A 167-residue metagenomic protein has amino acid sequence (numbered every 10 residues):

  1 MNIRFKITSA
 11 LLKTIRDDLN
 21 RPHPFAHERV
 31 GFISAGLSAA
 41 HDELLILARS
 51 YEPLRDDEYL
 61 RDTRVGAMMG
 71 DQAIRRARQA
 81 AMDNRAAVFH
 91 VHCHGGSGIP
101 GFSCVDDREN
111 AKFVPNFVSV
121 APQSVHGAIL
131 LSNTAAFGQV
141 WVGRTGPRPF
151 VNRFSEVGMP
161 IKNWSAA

Functional and structural regions predicted by a protein language model:
M1-A87, G95-A167: Conserved beta-strand-loop surface patch within small alpha/beta domains used for substrate/adaptor or ligand engagement
